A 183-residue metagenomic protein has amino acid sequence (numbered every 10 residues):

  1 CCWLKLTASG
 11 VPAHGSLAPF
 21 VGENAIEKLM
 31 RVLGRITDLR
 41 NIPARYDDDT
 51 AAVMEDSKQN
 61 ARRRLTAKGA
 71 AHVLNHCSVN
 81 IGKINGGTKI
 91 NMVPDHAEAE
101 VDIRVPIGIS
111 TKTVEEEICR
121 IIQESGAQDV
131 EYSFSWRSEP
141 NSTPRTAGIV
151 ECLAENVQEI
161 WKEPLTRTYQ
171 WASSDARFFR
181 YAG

Functional and structural regions predicted by a protein language model:
C1-Q59, K68-C77: Fold-level recognition of mixed alpha/beta catalytic cores in primary-metabolism enzymes, strongest
A8-G10, M92-A97: Short, flexible turn/loop "capping" segments at secondary-structure junctions
V32-R35, K112-Q123: Short amphipathic alpha-helices in soluble, non-transmembrane regions that often serve as interface/regulatory elements
N41-N85, E131-G183: An extended, acidic, His-containing surface patch that forms the Zn2+-binding/catalytic region of metallohydrolases
H72, K89-P94: Short, solvent-exposed beta-strand/turn "edge" segments of beta-rich domains on protein surfaces
R104-I109: Structural beta->alpha junctions
E124-Q128: Short helix-capping segments at alpha-helix termini
